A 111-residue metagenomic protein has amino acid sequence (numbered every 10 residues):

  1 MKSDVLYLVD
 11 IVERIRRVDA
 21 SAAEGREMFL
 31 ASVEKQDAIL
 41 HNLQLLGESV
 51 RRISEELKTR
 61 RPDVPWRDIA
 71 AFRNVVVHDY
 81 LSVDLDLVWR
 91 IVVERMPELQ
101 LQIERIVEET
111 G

Functional and structural regions predicted by a protein language model:
M1-G111: Solvent-exposed interaction patches of small proteins and small membrane subunits
